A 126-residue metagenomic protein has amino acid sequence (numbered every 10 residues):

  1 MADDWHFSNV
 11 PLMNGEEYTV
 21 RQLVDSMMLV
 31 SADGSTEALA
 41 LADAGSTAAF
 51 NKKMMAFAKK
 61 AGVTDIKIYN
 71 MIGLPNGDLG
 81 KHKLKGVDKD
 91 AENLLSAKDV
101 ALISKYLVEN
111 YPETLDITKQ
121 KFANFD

Functional and structural regions predicted by a protein language model:
M1-M13, T118-D126: Short, glycine/proline-biased beta-turn/loop segments that scaffold the active-site neighborhood
D4-A40: Conserved catalytic neighborhood of penicillin-recognizing serine enzymes
V20-S26, L41-D126: Penicillin-recognizing serine hydrolase domain
